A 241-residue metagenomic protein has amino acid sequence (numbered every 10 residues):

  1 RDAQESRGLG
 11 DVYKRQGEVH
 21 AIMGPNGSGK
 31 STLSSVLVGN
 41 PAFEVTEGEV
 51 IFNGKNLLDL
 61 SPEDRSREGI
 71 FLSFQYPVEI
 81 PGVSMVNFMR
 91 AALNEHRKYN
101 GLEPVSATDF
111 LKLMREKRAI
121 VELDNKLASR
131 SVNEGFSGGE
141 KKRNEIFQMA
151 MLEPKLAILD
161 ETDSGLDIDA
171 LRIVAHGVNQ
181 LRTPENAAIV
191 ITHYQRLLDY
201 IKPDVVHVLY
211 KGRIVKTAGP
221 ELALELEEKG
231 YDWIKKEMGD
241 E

Functional and structural regions predicted by a protein language model:
D2-Y13: Single conserved hydrophobic/aromatic residue that forms the stacking wall/gate of nucleotide- or nucleobase-binding
H20-I22, S34: Short hydrophobic beta-strand immediately N-terminal to the Walker A/P-loop
M23-S28: The feature captures the beta-strand-to-loop junction immediately N-terminal to the Walker
E49-R65, N133: ABC ATPase NBD Q-loop/coupling interface
V78-K155: ABC-family P-loop ATPase nucleotide-binding domains
I158-T162, D169: Walker B catalytic motif
L171-P184: Helical segment within the ABC ATPase nucleotide-binding domain
V205, L209, R213-K236: Conserved beta-strand-loop-alpha-helix hinge in the C-terminal portion of ABC ATPase nucleotide-binding domains
